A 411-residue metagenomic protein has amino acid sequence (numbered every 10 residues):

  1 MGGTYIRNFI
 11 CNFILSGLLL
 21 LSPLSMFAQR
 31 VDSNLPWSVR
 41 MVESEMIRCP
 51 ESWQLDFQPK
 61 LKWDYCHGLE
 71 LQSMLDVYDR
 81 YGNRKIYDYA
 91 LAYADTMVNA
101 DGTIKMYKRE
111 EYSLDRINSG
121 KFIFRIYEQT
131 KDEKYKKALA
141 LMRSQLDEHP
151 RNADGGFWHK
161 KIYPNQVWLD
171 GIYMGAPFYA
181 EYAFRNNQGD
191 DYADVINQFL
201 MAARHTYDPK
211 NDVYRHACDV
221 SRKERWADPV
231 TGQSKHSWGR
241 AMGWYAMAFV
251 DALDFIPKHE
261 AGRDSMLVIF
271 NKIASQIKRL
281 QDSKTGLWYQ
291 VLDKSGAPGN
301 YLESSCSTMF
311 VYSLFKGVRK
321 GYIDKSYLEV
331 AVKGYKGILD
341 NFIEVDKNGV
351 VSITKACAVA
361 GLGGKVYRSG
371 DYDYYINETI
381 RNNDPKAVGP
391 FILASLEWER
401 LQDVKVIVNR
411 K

Functional and structural regions predicted by a protein language model:
M1-R30: Bacterial Sec-dependent N-terminal signal peptides
R30-C66, R80-Y87, T96-L114, N118-G120 (+5 more regions): CBM-like carbohydrate-recognition segments
N34-Q54, D88-K105, K137-G156, G189-R225 (+2 more regions): Long, well-ordered core segments of solenoidal/helical folds
P50-W53, V98-K105, G156-K161, S221-K235 (+2 more regions): Acidic/His metal-coordination segments adjacent to aromatic residues that form catalytic metal sites in metalloenzymes
Y81, Y182-A193, A252-D264, G317-K325: Inter-helical turn/loop segments and adjacent helix faces that build the functional surface of alpha-helical bundle
R109, L114-M174: Extracytoplasmic mature domains of secreted/periplasmic and thylakoid-lumen proteins
A246-S295, G299: Oxyanion-binding "anion nests"
